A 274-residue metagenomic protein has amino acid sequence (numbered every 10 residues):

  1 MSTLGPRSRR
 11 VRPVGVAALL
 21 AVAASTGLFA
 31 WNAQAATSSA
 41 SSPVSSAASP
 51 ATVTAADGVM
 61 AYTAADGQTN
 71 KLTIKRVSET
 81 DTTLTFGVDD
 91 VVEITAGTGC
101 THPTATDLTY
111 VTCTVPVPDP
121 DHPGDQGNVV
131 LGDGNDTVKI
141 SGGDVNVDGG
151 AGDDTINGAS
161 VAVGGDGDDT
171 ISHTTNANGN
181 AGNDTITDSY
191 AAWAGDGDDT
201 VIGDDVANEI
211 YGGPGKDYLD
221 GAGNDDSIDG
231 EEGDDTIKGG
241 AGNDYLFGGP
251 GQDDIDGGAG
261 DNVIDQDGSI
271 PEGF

Functional and structural regions predicted by a protein language model:
S2-L20: N-terminal export and membrane-targeting signals
T3, S25-V53, V59: C-terminal region of N-terminal signal peptides and the immediate post-cleavage residues of exported proteins
S49-T104, D168-D169, G179-D184, D265-F274: GD-rich hexapeptide-repeat beta-solenoids
T73, G127-V129, T137-I140, D154-T155 (+4 more regions): Short, T/G/N/S-enriched strand-turn elements that build extracellular solenoid repeat scaffolds
T101-D148, D153-I156: Right-handed parallel beta-helix
L131, I140, D148-G149, G158 (+13 more regions): Glycine-centered beta-turn/loop sites at beta-strand termini
N243-F274: Leucine-rich solenoid repeat scaffolds
